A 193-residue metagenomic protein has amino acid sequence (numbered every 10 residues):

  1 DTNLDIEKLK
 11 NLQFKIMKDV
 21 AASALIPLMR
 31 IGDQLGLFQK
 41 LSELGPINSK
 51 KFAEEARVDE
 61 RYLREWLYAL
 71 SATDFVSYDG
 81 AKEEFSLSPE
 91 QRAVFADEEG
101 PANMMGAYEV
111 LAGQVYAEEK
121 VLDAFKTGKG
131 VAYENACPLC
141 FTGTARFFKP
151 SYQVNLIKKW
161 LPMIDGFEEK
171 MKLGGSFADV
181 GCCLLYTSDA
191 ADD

Functional and structural regions predicted by a protein language model:
N3, E7, D19-S23, L28-L35 (+2 more regions): Conserved Class I S-adenosyl-L-methionine-dependent methyltransferase catalytic core
F14-K18: Anchoring transmembrane alpha helix of integral membrane proteins
L41-G45: Short helix-to-turn junction characteristic of helix-turn-helix DNA-binding domains, especially the helix
P46-E54: Short acidic, hydrophobic short linear motifs in intrinsically disordered regions
V58-A69: Short amphipathic alpha-helical interaction segments
G181-L185: Class I SAM-dependent methyltransferase "Motif I" SAM/SAH-binding loop
Y186-D193: Conserved small/polar residues in nucleotide/adenosyl-binding loops
